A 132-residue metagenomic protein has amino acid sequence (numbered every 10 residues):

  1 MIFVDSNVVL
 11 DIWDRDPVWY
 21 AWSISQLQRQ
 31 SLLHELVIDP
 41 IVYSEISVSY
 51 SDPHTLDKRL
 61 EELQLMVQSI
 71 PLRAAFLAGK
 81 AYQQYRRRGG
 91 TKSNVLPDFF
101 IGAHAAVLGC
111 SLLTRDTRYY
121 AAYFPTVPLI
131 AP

Functional and structural regions predicted by a protein language model:
M1, Q28, G102-P132: Acidic, PIN/NYN-like endoribonuclease modules and their adjacent C-terminal/linker elements
M1-I38, V48-R59, I130: Short, well-structured N-terminal submotif of metal-dependent ribonuclease cores
I2, E35-V37, Q64-S69, S111: Short loop->beta-strand "edge-of-pocket" segments that line small-molecule binding or catalytic clefts across diverse
V8-V9, V42, A74, F100-I101 (+1 more regions): Alpha-helix capping/helix-boundary segments
W13-D16, E45, R88-K92: Short, flexible loop segments at the rims of nucleotide/cofactor-binding pockets, characterized by
E45-I46, T55, L77, A122-Y123: Phosphate- and divalent-cation-binding pockets in alpha/beta enzyme and binding domains that engage nucleotide-derived
S51-R73: Active-site-proximal, substrate-binding regions of enzyme catalytic domains and RNA-binding/basic surfaces
M66-R115: Active-site neighborhoods of divalent-metal-dependent phosphate/nucleic-acid chemistry enzymes
